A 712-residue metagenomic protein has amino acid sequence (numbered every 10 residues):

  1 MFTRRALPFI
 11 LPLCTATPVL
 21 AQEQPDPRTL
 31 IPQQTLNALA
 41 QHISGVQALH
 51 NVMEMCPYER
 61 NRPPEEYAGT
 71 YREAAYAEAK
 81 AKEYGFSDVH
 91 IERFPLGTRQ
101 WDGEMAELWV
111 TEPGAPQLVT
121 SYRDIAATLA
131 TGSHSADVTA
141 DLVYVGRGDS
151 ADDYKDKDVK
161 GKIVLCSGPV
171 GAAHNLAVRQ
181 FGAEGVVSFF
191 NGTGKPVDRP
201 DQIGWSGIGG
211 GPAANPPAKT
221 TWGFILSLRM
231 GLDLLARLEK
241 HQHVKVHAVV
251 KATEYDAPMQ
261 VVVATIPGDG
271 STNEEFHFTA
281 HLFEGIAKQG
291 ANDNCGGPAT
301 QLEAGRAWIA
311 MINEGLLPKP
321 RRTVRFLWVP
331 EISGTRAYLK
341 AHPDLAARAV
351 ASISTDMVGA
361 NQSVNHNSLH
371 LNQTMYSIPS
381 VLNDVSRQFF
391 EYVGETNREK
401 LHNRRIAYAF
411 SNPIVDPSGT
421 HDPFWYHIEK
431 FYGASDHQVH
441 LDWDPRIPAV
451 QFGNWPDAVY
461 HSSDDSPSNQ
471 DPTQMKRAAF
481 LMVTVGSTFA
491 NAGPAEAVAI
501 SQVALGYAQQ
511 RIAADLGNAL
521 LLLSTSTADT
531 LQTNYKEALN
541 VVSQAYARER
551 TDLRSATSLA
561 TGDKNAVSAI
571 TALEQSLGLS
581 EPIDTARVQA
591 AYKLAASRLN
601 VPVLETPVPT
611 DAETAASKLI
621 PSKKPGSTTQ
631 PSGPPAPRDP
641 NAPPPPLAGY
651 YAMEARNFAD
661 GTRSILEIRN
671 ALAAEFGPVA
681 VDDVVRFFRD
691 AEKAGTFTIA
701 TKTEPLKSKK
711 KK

Functional and structural regions predicted by a protein language model:
A6-P18: Bacterial N-terminal signal peptides
Q24-Q34, Q41, G45-V46, M53-K160: Noncatalytic luminal/extracellular "stalk/propeptide" segments of secretory-pathway proteins
T35-H42, C56-A68, E78, L96 (+13 more regions): Second-shell loop/turn segments in exported
I43, V119, T221-F224, G231 (+8 more regions): Metal-dependent peptidase/peptidase-like ectodomains
M53, E65-T70, A75, T120-W222 (+6 more regions): Extracellular/luminal Protease-associated
S121-D152, G209-N292, R306, A310-K319: Soluble metallo-hydrolase cores and metallopeptidase-like ectodomains found primarily in the secretory/periplasmic
R306, R322, D457-Q509, R663 (+1 more regions): His/Asp/Glu-rich mid-to-C-terminal helical/loop segments that flank catalytic regions of hydrolases
A307-A337: Short helix-loop-beta-strand segments that form the rim/entrance of peptidase-like active sites
